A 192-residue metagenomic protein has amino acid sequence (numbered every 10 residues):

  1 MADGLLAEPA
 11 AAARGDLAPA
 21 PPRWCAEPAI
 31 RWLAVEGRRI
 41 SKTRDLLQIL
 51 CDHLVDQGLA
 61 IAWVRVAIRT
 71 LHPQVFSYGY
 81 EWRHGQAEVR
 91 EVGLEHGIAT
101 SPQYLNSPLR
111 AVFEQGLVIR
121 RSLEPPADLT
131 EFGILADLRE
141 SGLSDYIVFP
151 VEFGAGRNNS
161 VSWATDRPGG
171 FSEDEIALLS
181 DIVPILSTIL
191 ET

Functional and structural regions predicted by a protein language model:
M1-R39, D45, T192: Signal-transmission linkers at sensory-effector interfaces
R39-Q86: Helix-loop-beta substructure at the N-terminus of cytosolic sensory domains that couple signal/ligand detection
H84-S144: Regulatory sensory and allosteric helical modules in signal-transduction proteins and certain transcription factors
L135, V148, S160: Short hydrophobic/aromatic beta-strand element in the GNAT-like acyltransferase core that lines or flanks the acyl-donor
S144-F153, R157: Short hydrophobic beta-strand micro-motif common in sensory/regulatory domains
S160, S180-T188: Allosteric cytosolic regulatory segments
A164-S180: Regulatory loop-to-helix N-cap segments in sensory/regulatory domains that couple ligand/signal detection
D174, L190-T192: Short alpha-helical interdomain "coupling" segment at the junction between an upstream regulatory sensor module
